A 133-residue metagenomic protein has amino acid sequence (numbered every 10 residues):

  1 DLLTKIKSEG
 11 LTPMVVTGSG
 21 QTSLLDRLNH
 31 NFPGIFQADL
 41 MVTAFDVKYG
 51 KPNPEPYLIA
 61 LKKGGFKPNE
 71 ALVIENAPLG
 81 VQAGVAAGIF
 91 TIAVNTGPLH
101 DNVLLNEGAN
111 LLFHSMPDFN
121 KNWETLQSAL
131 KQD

Functional and structural regions predicted by a protein language model:
D1-V15, N69: Short, acidic loop-to-helix structural element flanking the phosphoryl-transfer center in phosphate-processing enzymes
T4, G20-D133: Asp-based, Mg2+/Mn2+-dependent phosphohydrolase catalytic module
